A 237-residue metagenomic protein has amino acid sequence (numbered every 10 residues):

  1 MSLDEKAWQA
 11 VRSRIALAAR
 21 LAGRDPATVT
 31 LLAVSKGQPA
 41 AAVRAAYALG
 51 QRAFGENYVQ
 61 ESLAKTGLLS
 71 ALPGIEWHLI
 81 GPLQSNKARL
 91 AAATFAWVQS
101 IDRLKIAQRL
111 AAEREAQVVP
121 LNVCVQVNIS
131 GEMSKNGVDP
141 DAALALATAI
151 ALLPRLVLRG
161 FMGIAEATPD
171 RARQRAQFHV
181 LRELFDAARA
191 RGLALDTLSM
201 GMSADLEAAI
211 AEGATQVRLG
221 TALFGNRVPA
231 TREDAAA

Functional and structural regions predicted by a protein language model:
M1, A236-A237: Intrinsic low-complexity, intrinsically disordered segments enriched in polar/basic residues
M1-A204, I210-E212, F224-N226: Conserved alpha/beta-domain cores
A214-A235: Gly/Pro- and small hydrophobic-enriched strand-loop and loop-to-helix capping segments that sit at the rims
